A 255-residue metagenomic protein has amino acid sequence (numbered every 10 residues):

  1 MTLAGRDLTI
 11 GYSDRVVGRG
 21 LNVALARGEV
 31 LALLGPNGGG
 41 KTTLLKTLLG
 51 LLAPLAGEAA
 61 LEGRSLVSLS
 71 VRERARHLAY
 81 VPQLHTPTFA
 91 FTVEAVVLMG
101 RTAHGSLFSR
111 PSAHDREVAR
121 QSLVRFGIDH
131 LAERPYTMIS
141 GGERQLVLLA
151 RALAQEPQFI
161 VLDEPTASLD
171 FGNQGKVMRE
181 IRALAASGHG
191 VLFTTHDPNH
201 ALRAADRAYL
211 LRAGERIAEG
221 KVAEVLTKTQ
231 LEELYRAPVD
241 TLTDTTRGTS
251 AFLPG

Functional and structural regions predicted by a protein language model:
L3, V17-G20: Conserved structural motif at the start of ABC-family nucleotide-binding domains
L34-P36: The feature captures the beta-strand-to-loop junction immediately N-terminal to the Walker
L49: Helix-to-loop junction immediately C-terminal to a conserved catalytic motif
G57-S65, R74: Conserved ABC transporter NBD signature motif
P135-I139, E143: Conserved ABC ATPase signature
E156: Conserved catalytic motifs of ABC-family nucleotide-binding domains
I160-E164: Catalytic Walker B motif of ABC-type/P-loop ATPase nucleotide-binding domains
